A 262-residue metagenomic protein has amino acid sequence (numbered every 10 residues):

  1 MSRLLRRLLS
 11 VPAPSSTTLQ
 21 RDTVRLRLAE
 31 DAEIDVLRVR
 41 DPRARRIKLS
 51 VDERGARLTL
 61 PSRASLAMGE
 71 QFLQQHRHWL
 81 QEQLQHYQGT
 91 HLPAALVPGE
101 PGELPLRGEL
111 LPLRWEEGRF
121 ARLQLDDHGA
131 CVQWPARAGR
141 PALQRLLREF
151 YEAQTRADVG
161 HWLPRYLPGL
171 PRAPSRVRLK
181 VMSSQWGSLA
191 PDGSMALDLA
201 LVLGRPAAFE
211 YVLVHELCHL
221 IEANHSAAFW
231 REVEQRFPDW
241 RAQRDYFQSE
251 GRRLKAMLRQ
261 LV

Functional and structural regions predicted by a protein language model:
M1-Y211, L220-V262: Active-site-proximal or metal-binding-adjacent scaffold patches in catalytic folds
E216: Walker B catalytic acidic pair
